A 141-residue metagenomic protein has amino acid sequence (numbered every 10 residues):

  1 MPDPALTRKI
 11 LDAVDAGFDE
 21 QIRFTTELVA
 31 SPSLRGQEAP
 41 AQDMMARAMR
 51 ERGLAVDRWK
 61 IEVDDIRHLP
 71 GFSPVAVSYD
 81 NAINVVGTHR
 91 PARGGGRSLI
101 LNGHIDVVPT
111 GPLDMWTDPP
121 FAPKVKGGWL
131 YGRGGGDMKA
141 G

Functional and structural regions predicted by a protein language model:
P2-R133: Acidic/His- and Gly-rich active-site-bordering loop/insert found across diverse amide/peptide-bond hydrolases
G134-G141: Active-site alpha-helical elements of protease catalytic centers
